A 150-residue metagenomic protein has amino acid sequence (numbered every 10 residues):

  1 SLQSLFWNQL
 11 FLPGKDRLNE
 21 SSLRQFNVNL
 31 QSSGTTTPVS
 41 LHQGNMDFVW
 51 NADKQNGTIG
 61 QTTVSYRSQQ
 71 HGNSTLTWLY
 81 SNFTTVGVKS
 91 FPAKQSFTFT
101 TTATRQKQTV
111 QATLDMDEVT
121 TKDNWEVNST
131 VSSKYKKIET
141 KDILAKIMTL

Functional and structural regions predicted by a protein language model:
S1-K15: Acidic/charged, solvent-exposed loop-and-adjacent secondary-structure segments enriched in E/D, K/R, S/T, and G/P
N19-E20, R24-S133: Gly/Pro-enriched, hydrophobic low-complexity segments that function as extracytoplasmic propeptides/linkers
N124-L150: Gram-negative outer-membrane assembly/targeting C-terminal domains
